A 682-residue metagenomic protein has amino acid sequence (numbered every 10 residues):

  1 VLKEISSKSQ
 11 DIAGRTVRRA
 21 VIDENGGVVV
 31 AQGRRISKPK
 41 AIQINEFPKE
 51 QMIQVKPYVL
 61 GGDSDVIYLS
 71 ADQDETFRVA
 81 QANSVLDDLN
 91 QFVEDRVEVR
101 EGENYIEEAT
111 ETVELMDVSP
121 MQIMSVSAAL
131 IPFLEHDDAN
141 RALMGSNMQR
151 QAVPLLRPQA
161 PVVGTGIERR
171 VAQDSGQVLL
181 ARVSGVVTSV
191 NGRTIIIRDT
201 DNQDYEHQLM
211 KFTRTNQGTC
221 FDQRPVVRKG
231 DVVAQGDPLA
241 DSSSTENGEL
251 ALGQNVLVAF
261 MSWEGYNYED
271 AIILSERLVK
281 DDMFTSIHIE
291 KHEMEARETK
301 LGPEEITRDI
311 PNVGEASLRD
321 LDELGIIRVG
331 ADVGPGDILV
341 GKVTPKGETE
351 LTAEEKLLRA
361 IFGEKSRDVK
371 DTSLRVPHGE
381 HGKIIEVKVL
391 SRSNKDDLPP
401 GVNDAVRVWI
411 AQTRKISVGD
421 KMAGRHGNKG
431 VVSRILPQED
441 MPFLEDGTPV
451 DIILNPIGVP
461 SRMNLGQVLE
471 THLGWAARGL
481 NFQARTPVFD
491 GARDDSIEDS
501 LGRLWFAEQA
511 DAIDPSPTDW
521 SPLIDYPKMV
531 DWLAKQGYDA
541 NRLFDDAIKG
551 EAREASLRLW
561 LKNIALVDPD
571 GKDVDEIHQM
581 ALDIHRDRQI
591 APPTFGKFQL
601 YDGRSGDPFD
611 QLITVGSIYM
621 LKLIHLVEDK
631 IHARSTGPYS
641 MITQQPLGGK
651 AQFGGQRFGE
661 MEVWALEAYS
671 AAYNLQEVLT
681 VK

Functional and structural regions predicted by a protein language model:
V1-R657, M661-K682: Intrinsically disordered, low-complexity regulatory segments
